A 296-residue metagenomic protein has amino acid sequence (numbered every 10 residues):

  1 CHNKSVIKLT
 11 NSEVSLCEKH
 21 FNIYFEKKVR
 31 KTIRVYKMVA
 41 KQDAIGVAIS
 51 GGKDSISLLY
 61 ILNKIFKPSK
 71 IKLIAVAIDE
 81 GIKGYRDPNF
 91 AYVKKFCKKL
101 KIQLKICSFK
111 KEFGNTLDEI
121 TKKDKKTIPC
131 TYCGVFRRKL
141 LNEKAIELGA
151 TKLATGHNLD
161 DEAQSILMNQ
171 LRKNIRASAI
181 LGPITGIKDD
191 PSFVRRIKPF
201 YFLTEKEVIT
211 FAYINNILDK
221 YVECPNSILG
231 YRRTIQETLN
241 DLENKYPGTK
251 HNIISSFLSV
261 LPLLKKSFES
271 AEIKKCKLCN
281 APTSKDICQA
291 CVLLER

Functional and structural regions predicted by a protein language model:
C1-P183, F202-N215, C288: ATP-dependent adenylation/nucleotidyltransferase module used to activate substrates
E26, R34, A44, K152 (+3 more regions): Flexible helical/loop "lid" subdomain adjacent to adenine-nucleotide binding pockets
